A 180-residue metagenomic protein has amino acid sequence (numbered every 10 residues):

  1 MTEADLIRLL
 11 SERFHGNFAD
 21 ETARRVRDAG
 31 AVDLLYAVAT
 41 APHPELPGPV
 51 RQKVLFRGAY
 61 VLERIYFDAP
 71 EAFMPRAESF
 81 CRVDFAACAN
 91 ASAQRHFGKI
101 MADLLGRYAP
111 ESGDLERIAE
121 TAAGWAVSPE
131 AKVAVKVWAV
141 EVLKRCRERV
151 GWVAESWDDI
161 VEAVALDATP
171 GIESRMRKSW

Functional and structural regions predicted by a protein language model:
M1-W180: Alpha-helical scaffold domains
